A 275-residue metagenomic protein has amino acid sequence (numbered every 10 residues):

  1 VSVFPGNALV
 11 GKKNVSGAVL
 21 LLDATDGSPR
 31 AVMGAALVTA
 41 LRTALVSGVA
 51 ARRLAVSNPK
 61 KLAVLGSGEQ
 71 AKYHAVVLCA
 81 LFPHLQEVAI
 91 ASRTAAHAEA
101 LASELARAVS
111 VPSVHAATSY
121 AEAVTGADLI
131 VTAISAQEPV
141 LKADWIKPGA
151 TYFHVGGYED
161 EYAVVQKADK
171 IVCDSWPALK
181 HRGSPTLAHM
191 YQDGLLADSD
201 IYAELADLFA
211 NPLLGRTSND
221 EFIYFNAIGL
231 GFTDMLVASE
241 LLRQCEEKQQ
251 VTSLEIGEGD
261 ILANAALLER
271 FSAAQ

Functional and structural regions predicted by a protein language model:
V1-P59: Phosphate/diphosphate ligand-binding glycine-rich loop within oxidoreductases
L54-K61, H84-L85, K147-P148: Short helix-loop-beta connector
L62-A63, I223: Conserved beta-strand elements of the Class I
G66-G68: Glycine-rich Rossmann-fold phosphate-binding loop(s) that bind the pyrophosphate of adenine dinucleotide cofactors
A71-K72: N-terminal Rossmann-fold NAD(P) dinucleotide-binding loop
L81-A108: NAD(P)-binding Rossmann-fold cofactor-contacting core
V111-L195: Rossmann-like adenosine-cofactor binding region
V165-I261: Adenosine-phosphate binding glycine-rich loop
